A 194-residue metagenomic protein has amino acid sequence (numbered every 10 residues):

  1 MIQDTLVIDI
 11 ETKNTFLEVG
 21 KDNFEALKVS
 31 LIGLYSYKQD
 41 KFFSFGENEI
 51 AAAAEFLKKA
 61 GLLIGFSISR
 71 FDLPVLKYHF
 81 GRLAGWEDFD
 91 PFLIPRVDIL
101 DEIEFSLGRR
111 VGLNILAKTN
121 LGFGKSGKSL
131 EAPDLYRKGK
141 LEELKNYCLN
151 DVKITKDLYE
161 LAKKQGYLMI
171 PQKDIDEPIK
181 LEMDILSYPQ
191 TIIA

Functional and structural regions predicted by a protein language model:
M1-K58: Conserved RNase H-like, two-metal-ion catalytic cores of nucleic-acid enzymes
T5, L62, I94: Hydrophobic "anchor" residues on beta-strands that sit immediately upstream of conserved functional sites
I8-I10, F66, V97: Active-site flanking residues adjacent to catalytic metal/cofactor-binding acidic residues
T12-L17, K59, L76-G85: Short amphipathic alpha-helical surface micro-motifs
L27-S30, L34-Q39, R70-K180, D184-Y188 (+1 more regions): Metal-dependent phosphoesterase core characteristic of DEDDh/y 3'-5' exonuclease domains
F43, L63-I64, K145: Short catalytic-loop micro-motif centered on adjacent basic/acidic residues
G61-D72: Acidic beta-strand-to-loop metal/phosphate-binding motif
